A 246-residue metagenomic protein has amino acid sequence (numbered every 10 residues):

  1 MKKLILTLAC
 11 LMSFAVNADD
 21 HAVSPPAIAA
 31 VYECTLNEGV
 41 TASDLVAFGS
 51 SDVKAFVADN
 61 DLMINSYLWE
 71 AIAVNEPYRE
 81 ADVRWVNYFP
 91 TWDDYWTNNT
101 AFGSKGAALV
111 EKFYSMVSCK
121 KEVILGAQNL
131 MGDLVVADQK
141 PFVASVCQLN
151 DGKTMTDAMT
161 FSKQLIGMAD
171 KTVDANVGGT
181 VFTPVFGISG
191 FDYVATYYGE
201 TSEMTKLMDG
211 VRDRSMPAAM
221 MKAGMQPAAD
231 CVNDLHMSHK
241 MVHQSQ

Functional and structural regions predicted by a protein language model:
M1-L4: Positively charged n-region of N-terminal signal peptides that target proteins for export
L8-N17: Hydrophobic h-region of N-terminal signal peptides that target proteins for export in Gram-negative bacteria
A18-Q246: Short S/T/G/P-rich N-terminal loop/turn motif that feeds into the first structured element of a domain
